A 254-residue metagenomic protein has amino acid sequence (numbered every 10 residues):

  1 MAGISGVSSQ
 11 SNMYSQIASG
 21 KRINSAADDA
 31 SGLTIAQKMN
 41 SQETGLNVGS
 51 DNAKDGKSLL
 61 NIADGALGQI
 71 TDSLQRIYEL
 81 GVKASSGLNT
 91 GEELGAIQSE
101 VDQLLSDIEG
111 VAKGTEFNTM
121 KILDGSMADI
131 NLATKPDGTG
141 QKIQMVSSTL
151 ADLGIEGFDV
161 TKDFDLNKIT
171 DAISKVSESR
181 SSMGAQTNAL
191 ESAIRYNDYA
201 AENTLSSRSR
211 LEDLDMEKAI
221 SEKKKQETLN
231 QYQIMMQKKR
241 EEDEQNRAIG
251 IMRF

Functional and structural regions predicted by a protein language model:
M1-A2, Q10, A18-L105, E109-D124 (+2 more regions): Structural signature of extracellular appendage/secretion-system components
M1-K21, E202-F254: Proline-poor, low-complexity alpha-helical tail modules
G3, I17, G110-G184, N188-A189: Polar, low-complexity export/assembly segments characteristic of proteins that are secreted or assemble on the cell
S5-S9, K38, V48, G68-S73 (+3 more regions): A generic short alpha-helical patch detector that favors 3-5-residue windows in or near N-terminal regions
A53, K57-L60, T187, E242-M252: Long heptad-repeat coiled-coil stalk/signal-transmission helices of membrane-anchored sensory and scaffold proteins
K162-Q231: Type III/flagellar export substrates
